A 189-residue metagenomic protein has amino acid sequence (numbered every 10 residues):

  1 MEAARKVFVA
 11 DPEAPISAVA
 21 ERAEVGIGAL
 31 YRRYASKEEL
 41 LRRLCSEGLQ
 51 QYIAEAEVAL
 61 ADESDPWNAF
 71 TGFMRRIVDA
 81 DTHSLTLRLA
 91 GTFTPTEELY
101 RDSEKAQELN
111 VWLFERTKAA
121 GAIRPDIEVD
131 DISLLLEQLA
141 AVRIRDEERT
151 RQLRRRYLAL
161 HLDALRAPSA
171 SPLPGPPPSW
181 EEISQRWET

Functional and structural regions predicted by a protein language model:
M1-R22: Short, amphipathic alpha-helix enriched in basic
V7-E13, Y31-L41: HTH DNA-binding helix-turn interface
E21-E24, A35: Central "turn" residue of the DNA-binding helix-turn-helix
G28: Key DNA-contact positions within bacterial/archaeal DNA-binding proteins
R43, Q50, A54-H83, T94-E98 (+1 more regions): Hydrophobic alpha-helical connector segments
G72, T94-A140, I144-E148, Q152-R156: Amphipathic alpha-helical packing segments from all-alpha helical-bundle domains
L87-E97, P176-P178: Short linear capping/connector segments at secondary-structure termini
V111-A119, R145-T189: C-terminal peripheral helix-coil segments that are non-catalytic and often amphipathic
